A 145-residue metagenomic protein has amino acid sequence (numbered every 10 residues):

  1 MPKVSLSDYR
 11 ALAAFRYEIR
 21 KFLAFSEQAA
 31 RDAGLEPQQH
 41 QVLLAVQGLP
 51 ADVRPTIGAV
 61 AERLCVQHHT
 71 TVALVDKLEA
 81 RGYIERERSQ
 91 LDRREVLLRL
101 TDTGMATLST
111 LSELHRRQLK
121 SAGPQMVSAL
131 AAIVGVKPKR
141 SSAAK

Functional and structural regions predicted by a protein language model:
M1-A33, R81-Y83, R140-K145: N-terminal leader segment of winged-helix/HTH proteins
M1-Y17, R63, Q67, A80 (+2 more regions): Surface-exposed, interaction-prone regions with an acidic/low-complexity signature
A14, K21, Q41-A45, A106: Pre-recognition alpha-helix immediately N-terminal to the DNA-recognition helix within helix-turn-helix or winged-helix
A24-Q67: N-terminal helix-turn-helix DNA-binding core of bacterial DNA-binding proteins
I57, V75-D76: Short, hydrophobic-biased segments on the C-terminal half of alpha helices that form "recognition helices"
D76-V134: Charged, amphipathic alpha-helical coiled-coil/dimerization segments
